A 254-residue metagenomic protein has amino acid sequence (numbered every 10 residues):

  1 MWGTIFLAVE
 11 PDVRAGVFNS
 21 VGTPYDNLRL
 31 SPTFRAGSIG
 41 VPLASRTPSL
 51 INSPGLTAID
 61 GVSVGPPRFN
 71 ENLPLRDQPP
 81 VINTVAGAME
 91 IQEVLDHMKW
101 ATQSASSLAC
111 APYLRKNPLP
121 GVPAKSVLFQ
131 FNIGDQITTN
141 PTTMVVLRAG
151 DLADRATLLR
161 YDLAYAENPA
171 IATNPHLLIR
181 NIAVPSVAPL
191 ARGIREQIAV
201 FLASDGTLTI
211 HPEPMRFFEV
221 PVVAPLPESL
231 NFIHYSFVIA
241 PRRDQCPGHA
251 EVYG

Functional and structural regions predicted by a protein language model:
M1-S31: Primarily recognizes the serine-hydrolase "nucleophile elbow" in alpha/beta-hydrolase and SGNH/GDSL folds
N19-G254: C-terminal subdomain of alpha/beta-hydrolase-fold enzymes, centered on the catalytic histidine and its supporting
